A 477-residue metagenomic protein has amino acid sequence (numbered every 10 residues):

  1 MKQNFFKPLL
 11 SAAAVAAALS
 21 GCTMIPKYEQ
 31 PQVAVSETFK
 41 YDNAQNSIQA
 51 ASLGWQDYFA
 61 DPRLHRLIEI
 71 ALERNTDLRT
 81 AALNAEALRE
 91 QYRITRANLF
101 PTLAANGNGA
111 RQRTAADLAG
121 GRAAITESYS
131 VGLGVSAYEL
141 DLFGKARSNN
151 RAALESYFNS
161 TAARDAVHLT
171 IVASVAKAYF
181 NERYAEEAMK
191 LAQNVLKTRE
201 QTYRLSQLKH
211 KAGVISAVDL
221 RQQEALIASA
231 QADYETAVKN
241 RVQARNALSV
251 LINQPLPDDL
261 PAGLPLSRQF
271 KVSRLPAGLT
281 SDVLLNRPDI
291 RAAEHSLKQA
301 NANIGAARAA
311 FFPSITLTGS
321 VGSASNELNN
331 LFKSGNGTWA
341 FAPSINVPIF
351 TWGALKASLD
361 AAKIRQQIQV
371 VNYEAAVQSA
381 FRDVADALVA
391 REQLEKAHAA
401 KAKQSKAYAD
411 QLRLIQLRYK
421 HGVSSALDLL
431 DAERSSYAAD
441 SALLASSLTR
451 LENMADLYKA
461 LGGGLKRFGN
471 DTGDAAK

Functional and structural regions predicted by a protein language model:
K2-A14, L19-E73, L154, V238-L285 (+3 more regions): Terminal intrinsically disordered/low-complexity segments used for targeting and assembly
Q3, T23, A146, A162-L279 (+4 more regions): Periplasmic alpha-helical coiled-coil/stalk elements that build and connect Gram-negative outer-membrane
N43-N46, A50-F59, N108-V135, D258-P276 (+3 more regions): Small/polar, glycine/serine/threonine/aspartate-rich low-complexity segments that form flexible
L64-R66, S128-S130, K177, Q222 (+2 more regions): Transmembrane beta-barrel architecture of outer-membrane proteins
I70-R79, R89-P101, L133-A152, A162-L169 (+8 more regions): A glycine-/polar-enriched beta->alpha junction
H210-V214, Y419-V423, A460-G464: A short glycine-centered flexible hinge/capping loop motif at secondary-structure junctions
S216-V218, V423-A445: Short terminal targeting/anchoring segments
